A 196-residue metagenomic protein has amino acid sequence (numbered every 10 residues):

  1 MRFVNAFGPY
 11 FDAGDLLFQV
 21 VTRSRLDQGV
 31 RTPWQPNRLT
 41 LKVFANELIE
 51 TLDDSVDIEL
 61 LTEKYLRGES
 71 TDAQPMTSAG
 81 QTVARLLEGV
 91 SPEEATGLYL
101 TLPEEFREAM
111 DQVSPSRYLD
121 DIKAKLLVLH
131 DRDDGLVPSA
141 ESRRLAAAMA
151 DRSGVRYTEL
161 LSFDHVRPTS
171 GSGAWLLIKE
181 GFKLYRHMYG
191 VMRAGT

Functional and structural regions predicted by a protein language model:
M1, S116-D121: Surface-exposed acidic, glycine-flexible loop patches that form ligand/cofactor-binding and adhesion interfaces
M1-Q81: Alpha/beta-hydrolase-fold enzymes
N5, L127-L129, T158: Hydrophobic/aromatic beta-strand patches that form the interior of the parallel beta-sheet core in alpha/beta enzyme
Y10-A13, D133-G135, D164-H165: Solvent-exposed loop/turn segments at secondary-structure junctions within structured extracellular/periplasmic domains
F18, D27, T71-Q112, R143-A147 (+1 more regions): C-terminal catalytic histidine-bearing segment of alpha/beta-hydrolase fold enzymes
Q112-R117, R132: Extended, compositionally biased non-globular segments
I122, L127-H130, D134: Short beta-strand/loop motif that positions the catalytic acidic residue of the alpha/beta-hydrolase fold
